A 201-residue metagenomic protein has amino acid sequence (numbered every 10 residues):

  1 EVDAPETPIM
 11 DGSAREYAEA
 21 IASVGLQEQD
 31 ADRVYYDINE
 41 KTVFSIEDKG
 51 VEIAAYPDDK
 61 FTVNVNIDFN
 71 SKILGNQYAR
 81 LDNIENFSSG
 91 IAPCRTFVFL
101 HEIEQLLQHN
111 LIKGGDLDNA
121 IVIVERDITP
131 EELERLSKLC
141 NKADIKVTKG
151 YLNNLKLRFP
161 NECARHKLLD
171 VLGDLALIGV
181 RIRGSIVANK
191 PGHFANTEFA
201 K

Functional and structural regions predicted by a protein language model:
E1-K201: Short acidic-hydrophobic catalytic motif
